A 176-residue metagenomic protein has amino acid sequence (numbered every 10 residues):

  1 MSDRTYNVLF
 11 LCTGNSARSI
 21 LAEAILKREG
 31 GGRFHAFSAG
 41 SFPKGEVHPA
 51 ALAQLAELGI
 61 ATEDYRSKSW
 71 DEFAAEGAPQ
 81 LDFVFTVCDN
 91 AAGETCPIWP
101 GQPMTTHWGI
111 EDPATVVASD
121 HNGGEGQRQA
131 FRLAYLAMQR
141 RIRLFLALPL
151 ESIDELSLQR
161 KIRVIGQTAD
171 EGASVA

Functional and structural regions predicted by a protein language model:
S2-A75: Conserved active-site segments centered on acidic
S16, D89-A92, D112: Short glycine-rich anion-binding loops that position phosphate/pyrophosphate groups of nucleotides and phosphorylated
I20-A22, H48, G93-I98, V117: Short glycine-/acidic-enriched loop or helix-start segments at secondary-structure transitions that form or flank
P79-Q80: Alpha-helix C-terminal capping/helix-to-coil transition sites in glycosyltransferase folds
F83: Short, Asp-centered acidic motifs that coordinate Mg2+ and/or phosphate in catalytic or ligand-binding sites
T86-V87, H107: Redox-cofactor binding/interface segments in oxidoreductases and associated redox assembly factors
T95-A176: Phosphate-binding/catalytic loops
